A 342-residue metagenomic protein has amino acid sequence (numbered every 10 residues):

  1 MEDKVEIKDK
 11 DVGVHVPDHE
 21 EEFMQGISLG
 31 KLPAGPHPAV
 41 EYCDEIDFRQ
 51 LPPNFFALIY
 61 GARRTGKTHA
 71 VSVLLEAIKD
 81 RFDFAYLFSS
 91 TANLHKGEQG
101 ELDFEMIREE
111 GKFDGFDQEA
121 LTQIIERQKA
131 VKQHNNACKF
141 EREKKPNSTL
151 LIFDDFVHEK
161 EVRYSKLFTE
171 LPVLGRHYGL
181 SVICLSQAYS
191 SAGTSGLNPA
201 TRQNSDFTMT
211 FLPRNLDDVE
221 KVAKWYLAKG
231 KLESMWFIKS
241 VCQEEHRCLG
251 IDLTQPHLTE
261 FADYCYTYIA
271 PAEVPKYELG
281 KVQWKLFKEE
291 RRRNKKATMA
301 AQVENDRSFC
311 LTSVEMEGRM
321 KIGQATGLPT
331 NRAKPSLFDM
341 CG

Functional and structural regions predicted by a protein language model:
M1-A137, S148, C341-G342: P-loop NTPase catalytic phosphate-binding loop
M1-I46, Q50-P53, A57, E244-G342: Conserved P-loop NTPase motor module
C43, A57-A77, S90-L94, Q118-L232: Conserved P-loop NTPase motor cores
F84, F207, R247: Conserved beta-strand and immediately adjacent loop positions that scaffold enzyme active sites
A85-S89, C184, G250: Short, hydrophobic beta-strand segments that form beta-sheet elements in well-ordered domains
L102-I107, A200-R202, V241: Short, conserved catalytic or adaptor-binding loops enriched in Gly and charged residues
D114-D117, Y178-L180, F211-P213, W236-S240 (+1 more regions): Short, surface-exposed, polar/charged, turn-prone segments marking secondary-structure boundaries
E220-L258: P-loop/Walker A phosphate-binding loop and immediately adjacent motor/lid segment at beta-alpha junctions
